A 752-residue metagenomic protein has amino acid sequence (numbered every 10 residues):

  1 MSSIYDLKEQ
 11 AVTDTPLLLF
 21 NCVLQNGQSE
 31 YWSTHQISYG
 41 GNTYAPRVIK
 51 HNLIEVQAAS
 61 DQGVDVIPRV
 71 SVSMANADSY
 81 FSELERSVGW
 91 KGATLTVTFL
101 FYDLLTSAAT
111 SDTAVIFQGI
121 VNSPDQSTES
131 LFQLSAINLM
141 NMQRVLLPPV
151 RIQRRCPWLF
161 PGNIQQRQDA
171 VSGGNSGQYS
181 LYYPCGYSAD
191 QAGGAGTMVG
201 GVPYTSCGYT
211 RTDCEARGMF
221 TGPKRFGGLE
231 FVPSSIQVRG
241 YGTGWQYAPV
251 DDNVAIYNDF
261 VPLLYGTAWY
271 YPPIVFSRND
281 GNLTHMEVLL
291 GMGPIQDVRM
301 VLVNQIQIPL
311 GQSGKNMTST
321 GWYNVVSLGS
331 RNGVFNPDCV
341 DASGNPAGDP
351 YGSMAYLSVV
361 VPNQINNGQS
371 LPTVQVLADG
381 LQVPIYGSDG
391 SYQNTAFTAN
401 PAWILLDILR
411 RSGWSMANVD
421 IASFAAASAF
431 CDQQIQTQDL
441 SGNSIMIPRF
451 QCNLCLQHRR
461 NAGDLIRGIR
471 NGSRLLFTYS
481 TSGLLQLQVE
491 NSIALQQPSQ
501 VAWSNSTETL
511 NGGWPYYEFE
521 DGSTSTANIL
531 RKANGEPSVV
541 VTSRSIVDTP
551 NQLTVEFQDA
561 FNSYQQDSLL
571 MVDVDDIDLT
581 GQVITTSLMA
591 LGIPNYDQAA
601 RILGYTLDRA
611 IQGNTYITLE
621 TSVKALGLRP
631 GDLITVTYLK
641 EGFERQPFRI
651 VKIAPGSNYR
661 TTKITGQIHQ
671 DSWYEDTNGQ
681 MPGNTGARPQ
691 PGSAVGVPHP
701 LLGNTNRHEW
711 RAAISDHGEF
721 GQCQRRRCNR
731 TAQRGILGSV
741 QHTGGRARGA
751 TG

Functional and structural regions predicted by a protein language model:
M1-Q165: Beta-strand-rich assembly/attachment modules of structural machines
S2, G40-N42, I49-H51, Q57-I67 (+9 more regions): C-terminal extracytoplasmic interaction modules
C22-L24, I37, T197, V301 (+1 more regions): Short aromatic-centered micro-motifs
E30-W32, Y44-P46, Y204, Q307-L310 (+1 more regions): Short, isolated positions in well-ordered beta-strands
W32, A114-F117, I308, Q496-W503: Local beta-strand/beta-hairpin segments that build beta-sheet-rich folds
N122-F132, I306, K652-T661: Short, conserved beta-turn/loop elements at beta-strand boundaries and strand-helix junctions
T128-Q153, G380, Y659-Q680: Short solvent-exposed strand/turn elements
G244-Y247, N279-S415: Long, low-complexity intrinsically disordered regions enriched in Ser/Thr/Asp/Glu with frequent Gly/Pro
